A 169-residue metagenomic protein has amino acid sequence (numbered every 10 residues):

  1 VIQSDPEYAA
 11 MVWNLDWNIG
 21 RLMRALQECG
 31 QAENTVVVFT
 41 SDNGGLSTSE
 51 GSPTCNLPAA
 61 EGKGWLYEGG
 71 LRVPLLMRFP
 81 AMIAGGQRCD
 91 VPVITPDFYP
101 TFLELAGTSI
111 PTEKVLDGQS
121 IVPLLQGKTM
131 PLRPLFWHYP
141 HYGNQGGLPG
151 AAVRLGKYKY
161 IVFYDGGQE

Functional and structural regions predicted by a protein language model:
V1-S4, R78-M82: Short glycine/proline-rich turn/loop motifs
I2-D16, C89-V93, V115: Soluble non-cytosolic domains of exported or imported proteins
E7, N14-G20, A106-S109, T129-M130: Alpha/beta-hydrolase-fold serine-hydrolase catalytic core, especially in secreted/extracellular enzymes
Y8, V12, I19, V36-S41 (+2 more regions): Beta-strand elements within well-structured catalytic alpha/beta cores of enzymes that handle phosphate/sulfate esters
N14-G51: Metal-dependent active-site segment of extracytoplasmic phospho-/sulfohydrolases and closely related
G45-E61, W65-L66, I83-Q87, V91 (+2 more regions): C-terminal cap/loop subdomain of S1 sulfatases and analogous C-terminal strand-loop tails that border
Y67-E68, F79: Conserved hydrophobic/amphipathic secondary-structure segments that form or flank ligand- or partner-binding grooves
